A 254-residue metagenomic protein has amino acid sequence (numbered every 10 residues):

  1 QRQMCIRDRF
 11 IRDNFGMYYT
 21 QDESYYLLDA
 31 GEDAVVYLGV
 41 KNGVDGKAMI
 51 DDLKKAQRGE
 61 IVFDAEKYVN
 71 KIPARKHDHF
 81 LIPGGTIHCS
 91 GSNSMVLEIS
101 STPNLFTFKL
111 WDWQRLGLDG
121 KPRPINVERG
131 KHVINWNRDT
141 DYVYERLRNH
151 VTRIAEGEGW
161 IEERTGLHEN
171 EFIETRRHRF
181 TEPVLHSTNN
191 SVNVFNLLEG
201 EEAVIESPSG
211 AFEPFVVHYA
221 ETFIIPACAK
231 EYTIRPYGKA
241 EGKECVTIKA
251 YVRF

Functional and structural regions predicted by a protein language model:
Q1-I6: Short, small-residue-biased leader/transition segments that mark boundaries at the very start of proteins
R7, I11-N14, Y18-R58, N93 (+2 more regions): Glycine- and acidic-residue-biased ligand/ion/polar-headgroup-sensing regions
A30-D33, T86-L105, P214, H218 (+1 more regions): Ligand-binding loop in jelly-roll beta-barrel domains
Y37-D64, I99-D139, G238-F254: Double-stranded beta-helix
G59-W113: Loop-centered beta-sheet repeat module
V69-L81, E206-A229: Short acidic-glycine-tyrosine-enriched beta hairpin
T107-L185, N189: C-terminal amphipathic alpha-helical segment
N170-T175, N189-V192, G200, F212 (+3 more regions): Active-site lining segments that contact anionic ligands and/or coordinate catalytic metals
